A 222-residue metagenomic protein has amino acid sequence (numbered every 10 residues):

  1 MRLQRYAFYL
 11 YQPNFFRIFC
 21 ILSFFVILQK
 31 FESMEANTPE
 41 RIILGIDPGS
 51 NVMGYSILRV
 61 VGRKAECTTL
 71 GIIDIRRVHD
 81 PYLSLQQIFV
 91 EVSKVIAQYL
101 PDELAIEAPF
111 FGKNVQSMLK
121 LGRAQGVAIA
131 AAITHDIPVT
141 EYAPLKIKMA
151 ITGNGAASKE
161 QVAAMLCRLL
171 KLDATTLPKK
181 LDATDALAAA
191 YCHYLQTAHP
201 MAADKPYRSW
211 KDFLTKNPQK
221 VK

Functional and structural regions predicted by a protein language model:
Q4-Y6: Short N-terminal alpha-helical targeting/association segments
F8, F15-I18, F24-K222: Phosphate- and other anionic-substrate recognition elements at nucleic-acid/protein interfaces
